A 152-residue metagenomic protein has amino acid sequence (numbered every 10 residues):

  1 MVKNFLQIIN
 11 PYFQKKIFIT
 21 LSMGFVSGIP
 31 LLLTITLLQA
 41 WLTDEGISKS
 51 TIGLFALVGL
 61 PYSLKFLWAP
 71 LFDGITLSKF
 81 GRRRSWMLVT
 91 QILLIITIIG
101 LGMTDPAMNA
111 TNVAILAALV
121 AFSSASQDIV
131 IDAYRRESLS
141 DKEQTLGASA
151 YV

Functional and structural regions predicted by a protein language model:
V2-Y62: Helix-loop boundary and gating motifs at the non-cytosolic
I17-L21, A110-A118: The feature captures the transmembrane alpha-helix scaffold of multi-pass secondary transporters
L31, S63, L119-I131: Core transmembrane helices of Major Facilitator Superfamily
L38, S124-L139: Intracellular juxtamembrane helix-capping segments at the cytosolic ends of symmetry-related transmembrane helices
K49-S50, G81, R136-Y151: Loop-to-transmembrane helix entry/capping segments in MFS-fold secondary transporters and related SLC/MFSD carriers
F55, M87, A148-Y151: Membrane-interface helix-entry/capping residues at the boundaries of transmembrane alpha-helices
G74-Q91: Cytoplasmic membrane-interface "Motif A"-like loop-to-helix N-cap segments of 12-TM Major Facilitator Superfamily
W86-M108: C-terminal ends and interior cores of transmembrane alpha-helices in multi-pass membrane transporters/permeases
